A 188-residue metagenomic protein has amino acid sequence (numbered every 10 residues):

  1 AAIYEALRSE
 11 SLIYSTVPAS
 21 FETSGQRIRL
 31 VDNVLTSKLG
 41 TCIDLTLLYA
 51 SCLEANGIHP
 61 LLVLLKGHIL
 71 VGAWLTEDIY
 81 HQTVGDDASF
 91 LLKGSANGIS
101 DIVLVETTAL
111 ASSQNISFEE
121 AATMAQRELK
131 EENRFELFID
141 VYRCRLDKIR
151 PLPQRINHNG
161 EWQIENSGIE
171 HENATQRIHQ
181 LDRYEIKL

Functional and structural regions predicted by a protein language model:
A1-L188: A structural boundary/capping signal
